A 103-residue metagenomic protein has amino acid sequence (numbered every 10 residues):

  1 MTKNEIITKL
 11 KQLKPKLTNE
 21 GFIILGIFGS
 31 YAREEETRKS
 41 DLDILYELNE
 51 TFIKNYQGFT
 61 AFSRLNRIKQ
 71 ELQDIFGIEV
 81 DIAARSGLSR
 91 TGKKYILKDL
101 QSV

Functional and structural regions predicted by a protein language model:
M1-I24, A32-R38, T51-V103: Catalytic core of pol beta-like nucleotidyltransferases
I27: Conserved histidines in hydrophobic membrane contexts and catalytic metal-binding motifs
S40-L42: Change "...and in nucleic-acid phosphodiester-cleaving endonucleases..." to "...and in nucleic-acid processing enzymes
L45-E47: Short hydrophobic/aromatic beta-strand micro-patches that form the beta-sheet surface supporting nucleotide- or nucleic
